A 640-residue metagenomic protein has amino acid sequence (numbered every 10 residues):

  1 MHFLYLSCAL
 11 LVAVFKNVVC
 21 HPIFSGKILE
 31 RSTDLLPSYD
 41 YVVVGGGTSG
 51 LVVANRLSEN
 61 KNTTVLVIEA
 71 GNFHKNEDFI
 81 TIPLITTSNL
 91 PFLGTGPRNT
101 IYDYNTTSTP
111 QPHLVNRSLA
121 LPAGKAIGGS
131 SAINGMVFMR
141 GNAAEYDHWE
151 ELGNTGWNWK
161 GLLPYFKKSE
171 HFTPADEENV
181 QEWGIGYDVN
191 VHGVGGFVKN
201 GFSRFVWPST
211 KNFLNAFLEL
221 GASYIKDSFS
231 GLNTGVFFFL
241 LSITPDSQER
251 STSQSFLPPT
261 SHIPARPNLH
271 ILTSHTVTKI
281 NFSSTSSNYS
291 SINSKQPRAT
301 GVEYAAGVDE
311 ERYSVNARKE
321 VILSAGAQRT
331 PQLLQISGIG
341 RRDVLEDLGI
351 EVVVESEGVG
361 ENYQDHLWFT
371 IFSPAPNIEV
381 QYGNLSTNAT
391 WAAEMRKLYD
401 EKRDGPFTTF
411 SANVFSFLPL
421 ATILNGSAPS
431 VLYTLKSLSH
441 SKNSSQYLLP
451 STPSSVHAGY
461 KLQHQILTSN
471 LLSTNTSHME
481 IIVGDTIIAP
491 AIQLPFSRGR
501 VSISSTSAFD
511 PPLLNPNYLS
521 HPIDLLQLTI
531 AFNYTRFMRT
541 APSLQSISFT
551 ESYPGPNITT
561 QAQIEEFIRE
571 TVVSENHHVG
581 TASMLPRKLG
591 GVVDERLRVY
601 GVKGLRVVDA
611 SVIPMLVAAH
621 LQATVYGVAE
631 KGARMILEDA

Functional and structural regions predicted by a protein language model:
H2-A640: N-terminal redox-cofactor-binding region of secreted/periplasmic oxidoreductases
